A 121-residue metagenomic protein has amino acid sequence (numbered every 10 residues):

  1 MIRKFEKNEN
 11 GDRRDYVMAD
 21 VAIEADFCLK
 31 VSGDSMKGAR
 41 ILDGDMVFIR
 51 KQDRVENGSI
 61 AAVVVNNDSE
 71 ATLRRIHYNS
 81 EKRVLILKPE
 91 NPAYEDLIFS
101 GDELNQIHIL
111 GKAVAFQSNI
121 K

Functional and structural regions predicted by a protein language model:
M1-L42, R54-N57, N67-A71, R75-V84 (+2 more regions): Short, positionally conserved secondary-structure boundary motifs
M46, L73-R75, I98: Well-ordered beta-strand positions in beta-sheet-rich domains
V47-I49, A62: Hydrophobic beta-strand signal
K51-Q52, E90: Fold-independent oxyanion-binding glycine-rich loops and adjacent beta-strand/coil segments at enzyme active sites
A61-A62, L97: Short, charged beta-strand/loop "edge" motif centered at a coil->beta-strand transition that forms conserved
V64-N66, K88: A generic structural motif
P89-I98: Flexible, small-/acidic-enriched active-site or ligand-binding loops
